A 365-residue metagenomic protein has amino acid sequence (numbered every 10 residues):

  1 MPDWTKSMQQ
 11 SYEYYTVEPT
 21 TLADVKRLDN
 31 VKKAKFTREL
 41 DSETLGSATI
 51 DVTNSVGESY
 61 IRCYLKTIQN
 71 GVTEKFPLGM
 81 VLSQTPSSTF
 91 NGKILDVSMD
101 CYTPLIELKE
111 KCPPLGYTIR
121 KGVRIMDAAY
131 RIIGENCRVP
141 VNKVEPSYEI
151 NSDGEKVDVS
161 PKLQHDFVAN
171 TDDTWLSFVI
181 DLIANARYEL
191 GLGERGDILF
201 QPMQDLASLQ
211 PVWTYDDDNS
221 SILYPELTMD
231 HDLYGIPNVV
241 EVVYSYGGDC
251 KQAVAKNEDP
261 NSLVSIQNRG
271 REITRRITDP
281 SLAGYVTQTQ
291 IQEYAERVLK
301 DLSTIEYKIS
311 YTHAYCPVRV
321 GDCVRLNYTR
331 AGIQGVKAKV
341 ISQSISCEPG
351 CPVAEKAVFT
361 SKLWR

Functional and structural regions predicted by a protein language model:
M1-T118, A184-R187, S208-D230: Assembly/oligomerization scaffold segments
P2-M8, I180, E194, Q204-D301 (+1 more regions): Acidic, small/polar-enriched beta strand-loop surface segments
V31, E43-L45, I94-D96, R195 (+3 more regions): Extracytoplasmic
S59-I61, V123, D322: Surface-exposed loop/turn positions
K66-C101, G191-L192, V324-V358: Short beta-strand and beta-hairpin "edge-sheet" elements
K93-H231: Charged- and aromatic-enriched interaction segments used to assemble and dock large macromolecular complexes
C101-T103, Y244, S361: Flexible glycine-/small-residue-rich
P202-Q204, T360-R365: Short beta-strand-to-coil "C-cap" segments at the C-terminal boundary of structured domains/repeats, marking
